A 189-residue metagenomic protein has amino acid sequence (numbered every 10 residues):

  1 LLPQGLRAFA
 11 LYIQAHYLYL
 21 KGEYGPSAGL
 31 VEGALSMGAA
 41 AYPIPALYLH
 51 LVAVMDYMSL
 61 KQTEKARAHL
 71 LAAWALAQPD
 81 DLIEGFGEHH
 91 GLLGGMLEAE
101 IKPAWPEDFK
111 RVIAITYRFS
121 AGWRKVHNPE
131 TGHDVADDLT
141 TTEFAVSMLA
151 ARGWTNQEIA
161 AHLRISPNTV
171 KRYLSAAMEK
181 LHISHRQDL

Functional and structural regions predicted by a protein language model:
L2, E32-A39, A72-L82: Amphipathic alpha-helical segments of tetratricopeptide repeats
G5, I44-P45: Residue signature of alpha-solenoid helical repeat architecture, marking inter-repeat boundaries and helix-start
A104-V135: Intrinsically disordered or compositionally simple regulatory linkers and C-terminal tails in signal-transduction
R124-S175, E179-S184, D188: Helix-turn-helix DNA-binding segment
